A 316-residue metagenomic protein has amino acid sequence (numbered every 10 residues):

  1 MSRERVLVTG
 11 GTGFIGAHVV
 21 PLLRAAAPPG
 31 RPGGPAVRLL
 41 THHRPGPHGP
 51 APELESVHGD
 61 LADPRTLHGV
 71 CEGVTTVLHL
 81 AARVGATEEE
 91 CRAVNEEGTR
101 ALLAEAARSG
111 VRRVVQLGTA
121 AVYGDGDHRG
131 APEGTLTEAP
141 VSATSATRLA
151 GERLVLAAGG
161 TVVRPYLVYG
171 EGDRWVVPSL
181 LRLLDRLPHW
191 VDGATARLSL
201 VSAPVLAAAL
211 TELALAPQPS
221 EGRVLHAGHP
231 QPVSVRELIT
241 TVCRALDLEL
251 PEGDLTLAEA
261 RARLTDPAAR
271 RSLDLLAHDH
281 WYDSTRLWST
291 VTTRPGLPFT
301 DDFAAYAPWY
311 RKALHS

Functional and structural regions predicted by a protein language model:
R5-P29: N-terminal Rossmann NAD(P)H-binding glycine-rich loop of SDR-like oxidoreductase domains
P45-H48, L54-E97, E105, V122-Y123: NAD(P)H-binding glycine-rich loop region in Rossmannoid oxidoreductase-like domains and their noncatalytic homologs
E97-A143: Conserved Rossmann-fold NAD(P)-dependent oxidoreductase catalytic core, especially the SDR/UDP-sugar
G124, T161-S179: Flexible, glycine-rich beta-alpha linker
A139-V162: Active-site Tyr-X1-5-Lys
R174-S179, G193-L215, G222-H226: Substrate-positioning beta->alpha
A209-R271, L314-S316: Mid/C-terminal beta-alpha module of Rossmann-like enzyme folds, strongest in SDR-family dehydrogenases/epimerases
R294-S316: Amphipathic terminal alpha-helices
